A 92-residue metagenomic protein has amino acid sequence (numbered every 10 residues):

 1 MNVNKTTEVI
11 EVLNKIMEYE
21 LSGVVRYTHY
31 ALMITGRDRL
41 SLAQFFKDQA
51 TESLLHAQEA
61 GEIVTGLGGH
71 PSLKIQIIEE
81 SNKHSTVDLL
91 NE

Functional and structural regions predicted by a protein language model:
M1-E92: Iron-associated oxidoreductase/ferritin-like identity signal
